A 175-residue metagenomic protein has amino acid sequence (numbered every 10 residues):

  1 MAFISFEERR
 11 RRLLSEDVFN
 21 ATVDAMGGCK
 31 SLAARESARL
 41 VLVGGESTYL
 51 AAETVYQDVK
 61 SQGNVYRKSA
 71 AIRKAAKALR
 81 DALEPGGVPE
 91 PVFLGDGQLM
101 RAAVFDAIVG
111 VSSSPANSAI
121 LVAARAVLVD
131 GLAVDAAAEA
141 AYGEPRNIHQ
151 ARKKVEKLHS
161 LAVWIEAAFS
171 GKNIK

Functional and structural regions predicted by a protein language model:
F3-E7, K77-A107, S113, S160-K175: Intrinsically disordered, low-complexity basic tails/linkers immediately adjacent to helix-turn-helix/homeobox/MYB/SANT
R9-A34, D96-I120: Short, Lys/Arg-enriched anionic-surface-contact patches
F19-T22, V41-L42, I72, F105-I108 (+2 more regions): Fold-core signature of tandem repeat domains
S31-E46, A116-L132: Short, amphipathic alpha-helical "recognition" segments used to contact nucleic acids or chromatin
G45, Y56-V59, G131, Y142: Central "turn" residue of the DNA-binding helix-turn-helix
L50-V55, A136-A141: Short alpha-helical "recognition helix" segments of helix-turn-helix
V59-A78, P145-H159: Major-groove recognition helix of helix-turn-helix-like DNA-binding domains
E84, V129, G143-H149, S170: Metal-centered catalytic cores of metalloenzymes
